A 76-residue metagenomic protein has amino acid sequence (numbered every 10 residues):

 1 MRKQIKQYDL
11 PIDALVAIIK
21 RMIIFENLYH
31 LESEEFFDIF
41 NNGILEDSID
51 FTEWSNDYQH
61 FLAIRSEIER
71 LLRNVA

Functional and structural regions predicted by a protein language model:
M1-A76: Extended, charge-rich alpha-helical interface modules
